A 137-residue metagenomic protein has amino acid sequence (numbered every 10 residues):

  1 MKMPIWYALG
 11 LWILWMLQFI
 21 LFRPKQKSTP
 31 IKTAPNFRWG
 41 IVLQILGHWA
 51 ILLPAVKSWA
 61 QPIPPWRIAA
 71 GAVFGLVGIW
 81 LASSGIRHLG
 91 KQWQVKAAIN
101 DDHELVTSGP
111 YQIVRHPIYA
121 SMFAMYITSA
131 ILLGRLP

Functional and structural regions predicted by a protein language model:
M1-D101, T107, M125-P137: Membrane-anchoring alpha-helices and their flanking helix-loop junctions
S108, Q112-A120: Histidine-centered phosphotransfer motif of kinases
